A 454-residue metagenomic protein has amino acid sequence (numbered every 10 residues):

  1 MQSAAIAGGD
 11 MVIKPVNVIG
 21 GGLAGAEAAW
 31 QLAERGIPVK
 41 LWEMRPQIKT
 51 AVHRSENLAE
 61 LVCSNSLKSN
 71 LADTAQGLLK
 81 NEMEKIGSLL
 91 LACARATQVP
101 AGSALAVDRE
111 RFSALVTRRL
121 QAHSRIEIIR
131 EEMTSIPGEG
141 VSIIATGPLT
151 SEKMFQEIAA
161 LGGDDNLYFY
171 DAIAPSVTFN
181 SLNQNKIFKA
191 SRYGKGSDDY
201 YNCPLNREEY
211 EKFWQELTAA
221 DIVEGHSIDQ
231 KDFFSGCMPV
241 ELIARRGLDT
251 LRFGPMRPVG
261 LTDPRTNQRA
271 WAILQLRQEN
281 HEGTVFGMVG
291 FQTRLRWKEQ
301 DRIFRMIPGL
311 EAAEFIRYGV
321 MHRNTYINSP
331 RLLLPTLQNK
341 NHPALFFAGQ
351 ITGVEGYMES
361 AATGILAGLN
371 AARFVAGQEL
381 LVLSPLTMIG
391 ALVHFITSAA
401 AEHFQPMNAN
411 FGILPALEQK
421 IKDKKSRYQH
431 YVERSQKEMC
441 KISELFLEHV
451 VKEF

Functional and structural regions predicted by a protein language model:
V12-A24: Beta1/beta-strand and adjacent pyrophosphate-binding region of the FAD-binding site in flavoprotein oxidoreductases
I19, I143-A145, F347: Redox-cofactor binding/interface segments in oxidoreductases and associated redox assembly factors
W30-L91, P385-V393: N-terminal FAD cofactor-binding segment of flavoenzymes
N70-T117, Q121-A122: A conserved beta-strand/loop capping segment in the N-terminal third of enzymes that catalyze redox or closely related
A122-W297, D301-R302: Predominantly flavin-linked oxidoreductase catalytic cores and closely associated redox partners
M288-V354, A361-T363, L381-S398, F404-N408 (+1 more regions): A glycine-rich dinucleotide-binding beta-alpha-beta segment and adjacent secondary-structure elements that constitute
A361-L381: Internal hydrophobic alpha-helix adjacent to the cofactor/substrate pocket in enzyme cavities
P406-F454: C-terminal auxiliary extensions adjacent to catalytic cores
